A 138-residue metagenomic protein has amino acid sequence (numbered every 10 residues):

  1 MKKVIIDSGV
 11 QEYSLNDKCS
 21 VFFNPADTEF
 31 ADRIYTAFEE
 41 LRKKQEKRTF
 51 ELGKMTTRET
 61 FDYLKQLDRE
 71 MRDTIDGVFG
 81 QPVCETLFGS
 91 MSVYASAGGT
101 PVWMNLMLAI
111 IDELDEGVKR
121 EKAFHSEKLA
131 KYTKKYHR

Functional and structural regions predicted by a protein language model:
M1-T57: Short N-terminal mixed-charge amphipathic segments
N24-D27, F61, K65, V93: Short, charged/polar micro-motifs that form catalytic or ligand-binding hotspots
R33-T36, E40, E70, N105 (+1 more regions): Long, highly charged amphipathic alpha-helices
L41-K44, E51-R72, T86: Contiguous, amphipathic alpha-helical segments that mediate oligomerization or scaffolding in large protein assemblies
Q81-R138: C-terminal charged interaction modules
